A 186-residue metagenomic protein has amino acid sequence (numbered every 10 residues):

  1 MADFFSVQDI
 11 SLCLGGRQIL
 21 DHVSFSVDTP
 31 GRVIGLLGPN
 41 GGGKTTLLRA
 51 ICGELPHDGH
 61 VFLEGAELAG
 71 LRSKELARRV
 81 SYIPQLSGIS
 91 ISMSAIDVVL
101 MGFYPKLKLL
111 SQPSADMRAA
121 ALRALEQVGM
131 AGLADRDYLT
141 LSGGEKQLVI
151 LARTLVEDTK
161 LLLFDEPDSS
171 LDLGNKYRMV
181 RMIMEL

Functional and structural regions predicted by a protein language model:
F5-V7, L20-H22: Conserved structural motif at the start of ABC-family nucleotide-binding domains
D28, G59-E67, L76, L173: Conserved ABC transporter NBD signature motif
L36-P39: The feature captures the beta-strand-to-loop junction immediately N-terminal to the Walker
C52: Helix-to-loop junction immediately C-terminal to a conserved catalytic motif
L100, A115-L133, D158: Conserved ABC ATPase "signature" region
D137-L141, E145: Conserved ABC ATPase signature
L162-E166: Catalytic Walker B motif of ABC-type/P-loop ATPase nucleotide-binding domains
